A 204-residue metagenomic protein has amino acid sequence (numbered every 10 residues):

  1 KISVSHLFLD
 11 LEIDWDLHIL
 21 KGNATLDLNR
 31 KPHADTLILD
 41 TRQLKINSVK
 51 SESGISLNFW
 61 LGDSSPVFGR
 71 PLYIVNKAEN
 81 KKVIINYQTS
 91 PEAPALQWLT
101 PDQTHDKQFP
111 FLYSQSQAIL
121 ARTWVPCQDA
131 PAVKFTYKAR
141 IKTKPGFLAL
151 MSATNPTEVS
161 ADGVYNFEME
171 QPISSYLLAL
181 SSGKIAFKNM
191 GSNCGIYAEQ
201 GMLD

Functional and structural regions predicted by a protein language model:
K1-D204: Acidic/His-enriched low-complexity segments
